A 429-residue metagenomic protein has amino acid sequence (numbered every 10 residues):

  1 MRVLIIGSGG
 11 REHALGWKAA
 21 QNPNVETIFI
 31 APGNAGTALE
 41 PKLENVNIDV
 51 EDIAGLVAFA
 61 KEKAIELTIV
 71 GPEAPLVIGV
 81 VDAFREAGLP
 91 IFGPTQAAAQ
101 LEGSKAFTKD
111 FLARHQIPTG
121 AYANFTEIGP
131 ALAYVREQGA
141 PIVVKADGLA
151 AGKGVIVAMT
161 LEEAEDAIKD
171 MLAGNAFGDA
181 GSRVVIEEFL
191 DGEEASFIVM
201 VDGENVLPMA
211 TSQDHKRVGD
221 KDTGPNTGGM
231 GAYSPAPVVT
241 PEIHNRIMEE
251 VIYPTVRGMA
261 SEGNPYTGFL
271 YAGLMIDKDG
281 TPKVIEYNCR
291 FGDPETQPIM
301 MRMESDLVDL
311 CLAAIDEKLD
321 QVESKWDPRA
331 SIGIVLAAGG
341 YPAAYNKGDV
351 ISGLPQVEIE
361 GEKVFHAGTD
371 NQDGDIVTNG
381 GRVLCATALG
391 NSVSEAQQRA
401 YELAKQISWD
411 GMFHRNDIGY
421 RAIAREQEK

Functional and structural regions predicted by a protein language model:
M1-Q96: ATP-binding N-terminal substructure of ATP-dependent carboxylate-amine bond-forming enzymes
A20-P23, A38-L39, E62, F92 (+13 more regions): Solvent-exposed alpha-helices and their adjacent loops that cap or buttress functional pockets in soluble metabolic
N45-E51, A123-E127, A158: Short acidic-hydrophobic, aromatic-tinged amphipathic segments that line or gate anion-handling sites
D52, T369-D373, T378-K429: Generic C-terminus detector
F92-G154: A conserved helix-loop-beta module that forms one wall/lid of the active-site cleft in ATP-utilizing catalytic domains
G154, A158-T296: Internal nucleotide-binding/catalytic subdomain
M248-L270, N288-I359, N371-Q372: Active-site "cap" helix and flanking loop/linker of ATP-utilizing ligase/carboxylase catalytic domains
